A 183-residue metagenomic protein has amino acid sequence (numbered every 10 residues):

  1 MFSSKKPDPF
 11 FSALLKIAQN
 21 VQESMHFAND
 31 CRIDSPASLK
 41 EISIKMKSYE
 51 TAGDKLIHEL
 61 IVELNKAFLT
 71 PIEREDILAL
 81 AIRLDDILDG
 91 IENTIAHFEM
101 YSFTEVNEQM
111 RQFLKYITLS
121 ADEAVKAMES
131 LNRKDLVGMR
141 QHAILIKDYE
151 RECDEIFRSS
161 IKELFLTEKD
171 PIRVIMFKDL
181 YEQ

Functional and structural regions predicted by a protein language model:
M1-Q183: Cytosolic, long alpha-helical scaffolding segments
